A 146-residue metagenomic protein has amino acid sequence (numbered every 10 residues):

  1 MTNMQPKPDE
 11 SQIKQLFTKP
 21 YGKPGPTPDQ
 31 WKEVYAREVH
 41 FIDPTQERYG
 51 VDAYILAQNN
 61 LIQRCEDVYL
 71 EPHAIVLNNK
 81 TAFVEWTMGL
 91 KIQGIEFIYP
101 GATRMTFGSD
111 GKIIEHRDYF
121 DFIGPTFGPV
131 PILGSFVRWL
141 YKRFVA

Functional and structural regions predicted by a protein language model:
M1-T2, K142: A short, compositionally biased domain-edge/stem linker segment
T2-R37: Short acidic-aromatic low-complexity motifs
Q5-D9, G50, V137: Residue-level preference for long, well-ordered alpha-helices that form the structural scaffold of enzyme catalytic
D9, I13, Q58, L70 (+1 more regions): A generic structural signal for ordered secondary structure
Q12, Q30, A53, I132-F136: Exposed alpha-helical structural elements
F17, Y35, Q58, W86-M88 (+1 more regions): Hydrophobic alpha-helical core bundles mediating ligand binding, dimerization, or RNAP-core interactions
P28-K80: A solvent-exposed, acidic/Ser-Thr-rich amphipathic alpha-helical stretch
Q63-R64, Y69, V76-A146: A beta-strand edge to alpha-helix "cap/lid" segment located at domain peripheries
